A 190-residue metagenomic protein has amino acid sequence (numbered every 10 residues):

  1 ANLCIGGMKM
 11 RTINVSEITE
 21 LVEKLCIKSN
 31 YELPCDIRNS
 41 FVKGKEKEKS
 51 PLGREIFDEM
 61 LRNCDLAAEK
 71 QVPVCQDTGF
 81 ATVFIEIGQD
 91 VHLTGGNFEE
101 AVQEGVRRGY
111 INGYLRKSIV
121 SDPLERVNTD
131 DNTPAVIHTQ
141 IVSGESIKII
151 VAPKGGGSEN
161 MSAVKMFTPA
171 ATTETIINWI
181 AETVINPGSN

Functional and structural regions predicted by a protein language model:
G6-N190: Non-transmembrane, aqueous-exposed alpha-helical and coiled segments at domain scale
